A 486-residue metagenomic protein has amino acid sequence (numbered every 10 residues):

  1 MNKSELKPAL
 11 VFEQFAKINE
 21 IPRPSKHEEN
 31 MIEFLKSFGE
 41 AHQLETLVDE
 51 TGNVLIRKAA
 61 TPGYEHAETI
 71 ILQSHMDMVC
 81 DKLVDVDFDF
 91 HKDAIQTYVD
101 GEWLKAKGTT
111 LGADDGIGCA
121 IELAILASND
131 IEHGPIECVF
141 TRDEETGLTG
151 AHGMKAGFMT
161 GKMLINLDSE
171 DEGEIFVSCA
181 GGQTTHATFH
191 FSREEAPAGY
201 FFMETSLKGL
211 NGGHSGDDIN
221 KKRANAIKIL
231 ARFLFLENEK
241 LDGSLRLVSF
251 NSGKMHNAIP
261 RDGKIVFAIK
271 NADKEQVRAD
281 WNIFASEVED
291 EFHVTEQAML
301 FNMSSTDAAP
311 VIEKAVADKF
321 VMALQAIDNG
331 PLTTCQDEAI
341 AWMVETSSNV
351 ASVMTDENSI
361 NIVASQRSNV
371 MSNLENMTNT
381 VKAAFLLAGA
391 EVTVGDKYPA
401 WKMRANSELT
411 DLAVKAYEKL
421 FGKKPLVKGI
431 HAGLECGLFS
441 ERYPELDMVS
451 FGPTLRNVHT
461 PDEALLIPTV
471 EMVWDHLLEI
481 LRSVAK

Functional and structural regions predicted by a protein language model:
N2-E102: Acidic/His- and Gly-rich active-site-bordering loop/insert found across diverse amide/peptide-bond hydrolases
K7-V11, E345-N361, F421-E479: Zn-dependent metallopeptidase/amidohydrolase metal-coordination segment
Y64-T146, A151-K162, A317, A326-T334 (+2 more regions): Active-site metal-coordination/substrate-binding segment of hydrolases, especially metallo-dependent peptidases
M76-M78, V139-G147, S169-E172, N211 (+1 more regions): Acidic, glycine-rich active-site loops and adjacent beta-strand->loop/helix elements that engage anionic groups
E102-K105, E145-T146, A156-R367: Midchain, well-structured core segments that form catalytic/ion-binding scaffolds
G157, K222-K240, N271-K274, K319-D328 (+4 more regions): His/Asp/Glu-rich mid-to-C-terminal helical/loop segments that flank catalytic regions of hydrolases
N225-I227, R232-F250, M403-L446: Active-site-adjacent substrate-binding region of metalloamidase/peptidase-like peptide-processing proteins
M343-A432: Substrate-recognition/cap regions that form aromatic- and gly/pro-loop-enriched pockets for small-molecule ligands
